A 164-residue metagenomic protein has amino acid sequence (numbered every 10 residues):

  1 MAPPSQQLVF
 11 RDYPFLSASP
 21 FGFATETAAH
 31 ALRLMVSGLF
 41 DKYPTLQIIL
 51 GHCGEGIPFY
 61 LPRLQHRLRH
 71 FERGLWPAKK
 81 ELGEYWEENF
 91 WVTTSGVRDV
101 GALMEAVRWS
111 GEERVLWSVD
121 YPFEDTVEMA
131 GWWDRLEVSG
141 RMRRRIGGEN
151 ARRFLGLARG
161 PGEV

Functional and structural regions predicted by a protein language model:
M1-S110, R114: Catalytic pocket-lining loop regions of alpha/beta-barrel enzymes, especially the amidohydrolase/enolase/GH5 lineages
S37, L46, G56-I57, K79 (+3 more regions): Mid-to-C-terminal alpha-helical segments outside catalytic/metal-binding sites
